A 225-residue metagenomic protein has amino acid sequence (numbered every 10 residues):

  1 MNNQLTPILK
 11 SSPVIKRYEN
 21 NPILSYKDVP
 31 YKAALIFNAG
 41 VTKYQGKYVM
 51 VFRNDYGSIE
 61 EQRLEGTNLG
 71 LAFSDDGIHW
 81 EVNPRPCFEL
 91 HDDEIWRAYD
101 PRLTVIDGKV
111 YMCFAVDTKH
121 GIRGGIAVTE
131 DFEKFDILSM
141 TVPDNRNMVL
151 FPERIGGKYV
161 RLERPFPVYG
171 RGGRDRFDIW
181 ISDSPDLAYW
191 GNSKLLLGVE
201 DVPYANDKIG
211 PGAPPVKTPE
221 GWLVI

Functional and structural regions predicted by a protein language model:
M1-W96, T104-D207, V216-I225: Beta-rich carbohydrate-recognition and catalytic domains
G212-P214: Active-site/ligand-binding surface loops and adjacent short beta/alpha elements that line catalytic pockets across
